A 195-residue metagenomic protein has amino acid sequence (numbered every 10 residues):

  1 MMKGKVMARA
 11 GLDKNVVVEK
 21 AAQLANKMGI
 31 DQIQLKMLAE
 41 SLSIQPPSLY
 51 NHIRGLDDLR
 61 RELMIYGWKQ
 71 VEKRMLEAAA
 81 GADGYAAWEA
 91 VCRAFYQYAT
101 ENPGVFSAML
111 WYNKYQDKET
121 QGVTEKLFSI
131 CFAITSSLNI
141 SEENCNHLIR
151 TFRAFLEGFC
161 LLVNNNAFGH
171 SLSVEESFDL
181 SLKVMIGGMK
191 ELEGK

Functional and structural regions predicted by a protein language model:
M1-M28, Q32, K36, D58: Basic, helix-initiating cap at the start of DNA-binding domains
V16-Q23, K27, S41, D58-A78 (+5 more regions): Alpha-helical structural segments
I33-E40, L49: Append "Primarily bacterial transcriptional regulators
Y50-R54: Base-recognition residues in the alpha-helical recognition helix of bacterial helix-turn-helix
L76-G104, E142, I149-F152: Hydrophobic alpha-helical connector segments
Y96-D117, F159-G169: Amphipathic alpha-helical segments used for helix-helix packing
A108, A154-S171, I186-K195: Amphipathic C-terminal alpha-helical segment
K114-T151, E176-G187: Amphipathic alpha-helical packing segments from all-alpha helical-bundle domains
